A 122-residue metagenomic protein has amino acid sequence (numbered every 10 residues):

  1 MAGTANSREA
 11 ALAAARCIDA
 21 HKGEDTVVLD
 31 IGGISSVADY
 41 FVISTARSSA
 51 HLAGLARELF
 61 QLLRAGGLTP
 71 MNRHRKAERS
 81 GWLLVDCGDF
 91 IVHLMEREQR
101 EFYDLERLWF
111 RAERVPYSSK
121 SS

Functional and structural regions predicted by a protein language model:
M1-G33, R47-R57, Q61, T69 (+3 more regions): Long, contiguous binding/interaction regions
S36: P-loop NTPase catalytic core of nucleic-acid-dependent motor ATPases
I43-T45: Short hydrophobic/aromatic beta-strand micro-patches that form the beta-sheet surface supporting nucleotide- or nucleic
